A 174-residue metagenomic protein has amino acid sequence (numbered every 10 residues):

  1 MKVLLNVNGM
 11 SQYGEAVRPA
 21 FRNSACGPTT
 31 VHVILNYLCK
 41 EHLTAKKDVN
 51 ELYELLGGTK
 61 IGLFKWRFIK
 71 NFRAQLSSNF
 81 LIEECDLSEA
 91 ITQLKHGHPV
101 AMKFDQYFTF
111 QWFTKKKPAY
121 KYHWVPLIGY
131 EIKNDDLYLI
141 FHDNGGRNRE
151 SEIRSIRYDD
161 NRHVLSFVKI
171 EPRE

Functional and structural regions predicted by a protein language model:
M1-G62, K115, K133: Active-site-adjacent structural segments surrounding the nucleophilic cysteine of cysteine proteases and isopeptidases
M1-N6, P19, K115-A119, I128-E174: Noncatalytic regulatory segments and standalone regulatory/sensor domains
G27-L35, I69, L87, I91: Extracytoplasmic/secreted envelope proteins and their assembly/folding machinery, especially bacterial periplasmic
T30, I34, L38, L76 (+3 more regions): Short, well-ordered alpha-helical segments in soluble proteins
V33, Q106-F110, G145-N148: Solvent-exposed loop/turn segments at secondary-structure junctions within structured extracellular/periplasmic domains
I61-E89: Helix-adjacent hinge/juxtasegments
E83-I140, R173: Active-site-adjacent substructure of cysteine-protease-like catalytic cores
